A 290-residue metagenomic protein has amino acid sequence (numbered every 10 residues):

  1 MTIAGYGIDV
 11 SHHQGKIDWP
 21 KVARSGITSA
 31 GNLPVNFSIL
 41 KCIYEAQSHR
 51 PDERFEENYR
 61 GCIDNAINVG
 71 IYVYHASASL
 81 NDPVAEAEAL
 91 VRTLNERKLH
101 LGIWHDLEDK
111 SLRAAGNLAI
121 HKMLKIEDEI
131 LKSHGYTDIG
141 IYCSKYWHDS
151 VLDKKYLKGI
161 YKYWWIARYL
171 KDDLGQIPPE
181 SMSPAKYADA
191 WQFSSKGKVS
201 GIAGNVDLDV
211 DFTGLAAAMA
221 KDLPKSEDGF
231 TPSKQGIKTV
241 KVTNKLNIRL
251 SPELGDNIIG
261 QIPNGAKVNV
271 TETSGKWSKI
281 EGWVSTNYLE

Functional and structural regions predicted by a protein language model:
M1-H134: Substrate-binding cleft of extracellular glycoside hydrolase catalytic domains
M1-P20, S25-N32, K155-T231: Functionally critical loop-and-helix segments that line ligand-binding/catalytic clefts of soluble enzyme domains
L101-P179: Catalytic domains of cell-wall/extracellular-matrix polysaccharide-remodeling enzymes, centered on de-N-acetylation
D228-I237, E290: Intrinsically disordered, low-complexity Ser/Thr-rich linker and spacer segments in cell-wall-related proteins
K238-T243: A short beta-strand micro-motif
P252-N257: Short alpha-helix capping/helix-loop boundary micro-motifs
I259-E290: SH3/SH3-like beta-barrel superfamily modules
